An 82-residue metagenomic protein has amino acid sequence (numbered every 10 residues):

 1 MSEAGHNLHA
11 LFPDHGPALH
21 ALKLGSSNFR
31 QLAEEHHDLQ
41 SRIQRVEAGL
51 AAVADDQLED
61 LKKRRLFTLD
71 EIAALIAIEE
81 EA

Functional and structural regions predicted by a protein language model:
M1-A82: Extended, charge-rich alpha-helical interface modules
